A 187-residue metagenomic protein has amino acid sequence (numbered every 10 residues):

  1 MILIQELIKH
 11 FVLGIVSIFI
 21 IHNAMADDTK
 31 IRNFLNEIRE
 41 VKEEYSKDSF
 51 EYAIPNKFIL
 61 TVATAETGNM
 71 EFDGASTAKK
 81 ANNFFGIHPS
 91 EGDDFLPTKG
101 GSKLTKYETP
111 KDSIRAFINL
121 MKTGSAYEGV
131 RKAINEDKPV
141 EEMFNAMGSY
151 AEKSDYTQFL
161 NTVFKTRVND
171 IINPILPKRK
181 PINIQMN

Functional and structural regions predicted by a protein language model:
M1-A26: Classical Sec-dependent N-terminal signal peptides that target proteins to the secretory pathway
A24-N187: Catalytic cores of secreted/periplasmic lytic hydrolases that degrade extracellular macromolecules
